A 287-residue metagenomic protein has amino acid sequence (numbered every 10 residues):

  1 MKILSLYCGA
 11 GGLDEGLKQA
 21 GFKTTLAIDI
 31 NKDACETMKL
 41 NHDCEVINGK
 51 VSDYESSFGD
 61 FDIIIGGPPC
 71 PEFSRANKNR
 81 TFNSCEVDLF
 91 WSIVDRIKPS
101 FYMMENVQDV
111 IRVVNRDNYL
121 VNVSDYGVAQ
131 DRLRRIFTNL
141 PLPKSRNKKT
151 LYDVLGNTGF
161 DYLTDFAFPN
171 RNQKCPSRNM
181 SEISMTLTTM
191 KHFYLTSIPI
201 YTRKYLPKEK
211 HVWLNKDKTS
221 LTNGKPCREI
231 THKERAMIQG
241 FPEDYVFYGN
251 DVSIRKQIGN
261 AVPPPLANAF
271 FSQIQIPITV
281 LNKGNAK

Functional and structural regions predicted by a protein language model:
M1-L4: Extreme N-terminal starter segment of soluble prokaryotic enzymes
L6-A10, I258: Class I SAM-dependent methyltransferase "Motif I" SAM/SAH-binding loop
A10-F22: Conserved SAM-binding loop of SAM-dependent methyltransferases across substrates and taxa, primarily the Class I
I28-N31, E105-N106: Conserved acidic E/D residue at the C-terminus of a beta-strand in Rossmann-like folds
K32-E36: Short alpha-helix immediately C-terminal to the canonical SAM-binding loop
D43-V51: Conserved SAM-binding strand-loop segment of SAM-dependent methyltransferases
D53-I63, P68-V212: Class I S-adenosyl-L-methionine
G159-K287: C-terminal target-recognition/interaction regions appended to catalytic cores
